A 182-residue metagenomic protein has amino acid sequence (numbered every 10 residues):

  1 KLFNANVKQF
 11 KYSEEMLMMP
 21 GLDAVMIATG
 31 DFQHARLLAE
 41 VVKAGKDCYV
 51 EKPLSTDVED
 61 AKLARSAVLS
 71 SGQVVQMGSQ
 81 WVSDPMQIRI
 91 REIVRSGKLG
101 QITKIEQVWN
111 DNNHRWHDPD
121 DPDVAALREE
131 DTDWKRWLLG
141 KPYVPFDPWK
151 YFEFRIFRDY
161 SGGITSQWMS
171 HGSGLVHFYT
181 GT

Functional and structural regions predicted by a protein language model:
K1-V50, T56-V74: N-terminal glycine-/serine-/threonine-rich beta1-alpha1-beta2 phosphate-ribose binding loop of Rossmann-like
Q9, S83, E130, W168-M169: Active-site-proximal structural scaffolding
E15, Q33, S83, N110-N113 (+1 more regions): Surface-exposed, flexible loop/turn segments at secondary-structure boundaries
E15, R36, E40, S66 (+3 more regions): Residue-level signal for well-ordered alpha-helical scaffold segments within enzymatic catalytic domains
I27, P53, S79, T165: Glycine- and other small-residue-rich loops at beta-strand/loop junctions that grip anionic moieties
A35, A39, K62, D84-I88 (+1 more regions): A structural signal for well-ordered alpha-helical segments within the folded catalytic domains of diverse enzymes
D47, S55-D131, R136-L139: A contiguous active-site-proximal alpha/beta segment in oxidoreductase catalytic domains
L127, W134-T182: Rossmann-like dinucleotide-binding domain that binds NAD(P)(H)
